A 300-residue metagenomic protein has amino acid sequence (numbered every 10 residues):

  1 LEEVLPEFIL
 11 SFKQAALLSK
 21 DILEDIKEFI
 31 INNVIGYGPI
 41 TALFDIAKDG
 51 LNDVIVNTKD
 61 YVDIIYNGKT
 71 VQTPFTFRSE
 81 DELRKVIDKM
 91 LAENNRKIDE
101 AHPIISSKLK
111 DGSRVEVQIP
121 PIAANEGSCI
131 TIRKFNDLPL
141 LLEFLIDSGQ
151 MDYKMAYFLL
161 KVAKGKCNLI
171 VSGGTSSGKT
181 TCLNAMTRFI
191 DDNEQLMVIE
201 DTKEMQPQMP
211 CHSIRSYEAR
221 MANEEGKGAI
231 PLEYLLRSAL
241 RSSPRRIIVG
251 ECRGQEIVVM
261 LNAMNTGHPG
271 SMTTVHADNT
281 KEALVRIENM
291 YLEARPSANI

Functional and structural regions predicted by a protein language model:
L1-I98, K110: N-terminal accessory targeting/assembly segments
Y61-G165: P-loop NTP-binding catalytic core
I122, D137, S176, A222 (+1 more regions): Short, glycine-/Ser/Thr-/acidic-enriched flexible segments
A163, G174-S176: The conserved Walker
K166-S172, A185-I300: Switch/coupling sub-region of P-loop NTPases
K179: Conserved lysine of the Walker
